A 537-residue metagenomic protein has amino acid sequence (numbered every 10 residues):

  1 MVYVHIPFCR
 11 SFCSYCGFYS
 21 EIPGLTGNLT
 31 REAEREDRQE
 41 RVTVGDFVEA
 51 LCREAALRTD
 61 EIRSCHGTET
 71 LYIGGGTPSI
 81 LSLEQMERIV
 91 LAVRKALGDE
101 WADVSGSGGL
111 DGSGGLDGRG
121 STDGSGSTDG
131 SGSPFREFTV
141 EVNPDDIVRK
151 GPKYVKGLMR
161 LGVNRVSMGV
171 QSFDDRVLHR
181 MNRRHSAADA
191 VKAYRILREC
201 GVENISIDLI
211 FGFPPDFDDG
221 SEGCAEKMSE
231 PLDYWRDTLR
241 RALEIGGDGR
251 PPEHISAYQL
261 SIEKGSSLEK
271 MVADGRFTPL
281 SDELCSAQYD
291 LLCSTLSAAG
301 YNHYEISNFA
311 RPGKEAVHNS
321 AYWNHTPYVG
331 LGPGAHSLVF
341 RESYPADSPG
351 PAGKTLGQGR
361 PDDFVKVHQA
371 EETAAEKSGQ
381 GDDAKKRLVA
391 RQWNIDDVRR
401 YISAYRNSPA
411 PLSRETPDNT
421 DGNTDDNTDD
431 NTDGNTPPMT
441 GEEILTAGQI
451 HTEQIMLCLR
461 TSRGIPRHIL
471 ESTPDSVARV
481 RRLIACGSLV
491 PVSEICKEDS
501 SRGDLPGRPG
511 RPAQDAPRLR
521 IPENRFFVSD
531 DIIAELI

Functional and structural regions predicted by a protein language model:
M1, S20-D60, G67-G106, G130-D418 (+1 more regions): C-terminal scaffold of the Radical SAM
P7-Y19: Local cysteine-cluster metal-coordination motifs and their immediate loop/turn environment, predominantly Fe-S cluster
D37, D111, H368, D418-N419 (+4 more regions): Intrinsic-disorder-associated, low-complexity terminal segments enriched in Asp/Asn/His/Tyr and depleted of Lys/Arg
S107-S131, N419-T432: Long, intrinsically disordered low-complexity tandem-repeat segments
G108, P349, S500-D504, R508: Intrinsic, low-complexity polybasic segments
S472-A485: Short amphipathic alpha-helical interaction segments
I484-K497: A short, conserved structural fragment
E523-I537: Short, amphipathic alpha-helical interaction segments positioned at domain boundaries
